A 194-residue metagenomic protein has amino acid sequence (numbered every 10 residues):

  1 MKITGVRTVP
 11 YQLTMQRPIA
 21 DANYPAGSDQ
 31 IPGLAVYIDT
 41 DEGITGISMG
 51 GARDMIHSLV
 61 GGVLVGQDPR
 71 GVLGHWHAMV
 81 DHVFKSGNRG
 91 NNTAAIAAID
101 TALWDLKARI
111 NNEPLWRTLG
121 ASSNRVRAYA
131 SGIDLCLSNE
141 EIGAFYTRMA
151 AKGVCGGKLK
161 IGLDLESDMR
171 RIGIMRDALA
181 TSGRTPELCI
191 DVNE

Functional and structural regions predicted by a protein language model:
M1-E42: Structured beta-strand/loop patches that form or line metal/cofactor-binding pockets in enzymes
I3, G43, V60, I99 (+4 more regions): Conserved, mostly hydrophobic/aromatic
P10, A52, I161: Residues that line or immediately flank small-molecule/substrate-binding pockets and catalytic motifs
I31-A35, I44-T45, R125, V154: A common structural microfeature
I38-I110: Metal- or metallocofactor-binding catalytic centers and their adjacent structured scaffolds across diverse enzyme
H77-A78, W116-A121, K160, E187: Beta-strand segments within the central parallel beta-sheet cores of soluble alpha/beta enzyme folds
D100-C136: Glycine-rich, aromatic-flanked loop segments that form ligand/cofactor-binding clefts across common enzyme folds
N124-E194: Metal-dependent enolase-superfamily TIM-barrel catalytic cores that perform enediolate-based chemistry
